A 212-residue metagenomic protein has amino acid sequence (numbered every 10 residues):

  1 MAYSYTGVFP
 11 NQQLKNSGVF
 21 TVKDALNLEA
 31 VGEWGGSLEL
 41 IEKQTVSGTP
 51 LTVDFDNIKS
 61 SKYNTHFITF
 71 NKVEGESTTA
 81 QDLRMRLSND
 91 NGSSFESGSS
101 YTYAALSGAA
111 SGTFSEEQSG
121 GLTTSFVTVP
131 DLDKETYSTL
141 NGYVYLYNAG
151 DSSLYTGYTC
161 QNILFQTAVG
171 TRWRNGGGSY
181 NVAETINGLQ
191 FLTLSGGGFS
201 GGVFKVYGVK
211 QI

Functional and structural regions predicted by a protein language model:
A2-I212: Surface-exposed molecular-recognition determinants
